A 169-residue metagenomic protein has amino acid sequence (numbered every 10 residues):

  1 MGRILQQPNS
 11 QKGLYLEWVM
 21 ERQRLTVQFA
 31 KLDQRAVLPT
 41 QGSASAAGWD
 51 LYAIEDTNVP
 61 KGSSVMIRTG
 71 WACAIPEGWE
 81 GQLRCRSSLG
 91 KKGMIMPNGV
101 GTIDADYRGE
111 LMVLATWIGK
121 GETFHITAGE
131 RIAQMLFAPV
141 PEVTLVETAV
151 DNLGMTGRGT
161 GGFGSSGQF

Functional and structural regions predicted by a protein language model:
R3-F169: DUTPase catalytic domain/fold
